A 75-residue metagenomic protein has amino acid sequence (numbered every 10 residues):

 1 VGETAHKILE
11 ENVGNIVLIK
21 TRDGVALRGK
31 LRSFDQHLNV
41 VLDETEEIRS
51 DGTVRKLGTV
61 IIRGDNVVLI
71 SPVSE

Functional and structural regions predicted by a protein language model:
V1-E75: Conserved RNA-binding domains used in RNP assembly and mRNA/RNA metabolism
